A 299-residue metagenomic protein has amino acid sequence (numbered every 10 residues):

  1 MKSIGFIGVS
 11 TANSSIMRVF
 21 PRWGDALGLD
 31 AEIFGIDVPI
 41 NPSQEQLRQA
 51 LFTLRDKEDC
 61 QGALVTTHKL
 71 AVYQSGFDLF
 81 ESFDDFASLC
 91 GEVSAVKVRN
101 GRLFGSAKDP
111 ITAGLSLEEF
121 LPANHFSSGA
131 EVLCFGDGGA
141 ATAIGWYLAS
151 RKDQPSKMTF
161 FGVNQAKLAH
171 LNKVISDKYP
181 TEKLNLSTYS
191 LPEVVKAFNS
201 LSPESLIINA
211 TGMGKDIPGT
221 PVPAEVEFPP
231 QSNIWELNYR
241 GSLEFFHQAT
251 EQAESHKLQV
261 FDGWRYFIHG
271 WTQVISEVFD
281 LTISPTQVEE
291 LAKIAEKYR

Functional and structural regions predicted by a protein language model:
K2-A123, G241: Phosphate/diphosphate ligand-binding glycine-rich loop within oxidoreductases
G8-S10, G105-P110, L117, L121 (+2 more regions): Glycine-rich adenosine-cofactor-binding loop
G28-D37, K157-T159, E182-N185: Short beta-strand elements in bilobed, periplasmic/extracellular small-molecule ligand-binding domains
R55, V195-V222: Rossmann-like NAD(P)-binding element
V65, N209-M213, E236: Redox-cofactor binding/interface segments in oxidoreductases and associated redox assembly factors
A95-V98, G214-A224, P230-E290: Rossmann-fold NAD(P)-binding glycine/threonine-rich loop
F126-S128, R151-D153, S200-S202, V222-S232 (+1 more regions): Short, conserved loop/helix-junction motifs that constitute active-site signature segments in enzyme catalytic cores
D153-P180: NAD(P)-binding Rossmann-fold cofactor-contacting core
